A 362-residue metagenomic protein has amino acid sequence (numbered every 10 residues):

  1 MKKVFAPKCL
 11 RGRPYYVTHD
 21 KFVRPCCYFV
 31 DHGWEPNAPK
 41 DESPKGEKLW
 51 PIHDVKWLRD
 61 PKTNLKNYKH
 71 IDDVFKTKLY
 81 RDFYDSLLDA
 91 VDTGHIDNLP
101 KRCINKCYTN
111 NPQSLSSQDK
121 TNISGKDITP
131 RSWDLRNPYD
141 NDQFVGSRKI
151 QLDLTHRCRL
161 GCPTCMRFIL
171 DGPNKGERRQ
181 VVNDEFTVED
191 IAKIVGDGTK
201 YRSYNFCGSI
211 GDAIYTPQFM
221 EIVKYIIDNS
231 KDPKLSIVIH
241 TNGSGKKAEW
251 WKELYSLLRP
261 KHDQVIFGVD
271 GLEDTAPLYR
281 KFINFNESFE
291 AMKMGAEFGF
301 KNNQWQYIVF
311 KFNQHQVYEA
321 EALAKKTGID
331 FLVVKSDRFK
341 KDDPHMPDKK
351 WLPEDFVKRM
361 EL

Functional and structural regions predicted by a protein language model:
M1-K69, D153, N174-F186, G196 (+1 more regions): Radical SAM enzyme [4Fe-4S]-AdoMet core and its adjacent flexible, acidic and glycine-rich loops/tails across
M1-V17, F22, Y68-Q151: N-terminal [4Fe-4S]-dependent radical SAM core
Y28, L87-V91, W251: Generic hydrophobic, helix-prone segments enriched in Leu/Val/Ile
W34, N105, T109-Q264, T275-N286 (+5 more regions): Conserved alpha-helical substructure of the radical SAM core
K78-R81, L87-V91, I169, G198 (+2 more regions): Alpha-helix boundary/capping residues
